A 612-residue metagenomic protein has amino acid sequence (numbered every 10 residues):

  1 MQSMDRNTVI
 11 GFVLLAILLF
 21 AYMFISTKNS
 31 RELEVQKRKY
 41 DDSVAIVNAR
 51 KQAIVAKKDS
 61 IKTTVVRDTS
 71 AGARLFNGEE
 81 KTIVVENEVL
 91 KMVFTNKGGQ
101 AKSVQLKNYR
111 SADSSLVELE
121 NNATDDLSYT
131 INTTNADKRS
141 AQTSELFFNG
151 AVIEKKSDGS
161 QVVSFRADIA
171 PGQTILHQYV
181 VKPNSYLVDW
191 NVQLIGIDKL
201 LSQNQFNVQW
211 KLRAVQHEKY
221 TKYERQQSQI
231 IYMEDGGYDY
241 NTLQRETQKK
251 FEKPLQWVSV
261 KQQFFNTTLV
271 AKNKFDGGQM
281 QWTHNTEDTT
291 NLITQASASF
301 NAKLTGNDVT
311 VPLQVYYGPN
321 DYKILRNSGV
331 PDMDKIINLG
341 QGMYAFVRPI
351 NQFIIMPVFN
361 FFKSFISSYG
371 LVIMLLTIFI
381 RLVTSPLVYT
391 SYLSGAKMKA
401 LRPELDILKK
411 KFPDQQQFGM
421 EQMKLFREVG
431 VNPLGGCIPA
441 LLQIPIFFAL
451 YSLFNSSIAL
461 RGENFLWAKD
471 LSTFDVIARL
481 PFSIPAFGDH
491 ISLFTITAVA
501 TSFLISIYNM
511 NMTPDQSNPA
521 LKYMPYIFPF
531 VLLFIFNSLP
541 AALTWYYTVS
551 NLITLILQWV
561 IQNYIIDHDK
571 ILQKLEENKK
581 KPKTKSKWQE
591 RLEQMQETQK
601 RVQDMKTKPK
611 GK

Functional and structural regions predicted by a protein language model:
M1-K58, F94, P183, V192-Q193 (+7 more regions): Helix-loop-helix
Q52-T82: Short, Gly/Pro- and small/polar-rich lid/capping loops
T69-F76, E86, T242, S492 (+1 more regions): General structural signal for secondary-structure boundaries
R74, F165, G172-Q173, G342 (+2 more regions): General secondary-structure edge motif
N77-I337: Soluble non-transmembrane domains of integral membrane proteins
